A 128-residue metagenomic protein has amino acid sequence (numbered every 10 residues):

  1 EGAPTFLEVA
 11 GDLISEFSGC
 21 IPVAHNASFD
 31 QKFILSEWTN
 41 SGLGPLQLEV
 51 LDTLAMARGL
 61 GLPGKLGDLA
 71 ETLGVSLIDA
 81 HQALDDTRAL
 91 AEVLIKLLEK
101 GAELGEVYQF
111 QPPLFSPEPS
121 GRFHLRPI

Functional and structural regions predicted by a protein language model:
E1-Q47, L62-P63, G67-H81: Conserved non-catalytic scaffold segment of RNase H-like nuclease domains
T5, D52, K65, E103-E106: Short, solvent-exposed coil/turn linker segments
N26, D30, D52, D86: Acidic active-site catalytic centers that drive phospho-/nucleotidyl reactions and related ester hydrolyses
G44-A57: Conserved beta-strand -> loop -> alpha-helix junction used to position metal-binding or nucleic-acid-contacting
M56, G64-E99: Metal-dependent de-N-acetylase/amidase catalytic core
A91-I128: Acidic two-metal-ion nuclease catalytic site recognized across multiple nuclease folds, prominently DnaQ/RNase D-T
